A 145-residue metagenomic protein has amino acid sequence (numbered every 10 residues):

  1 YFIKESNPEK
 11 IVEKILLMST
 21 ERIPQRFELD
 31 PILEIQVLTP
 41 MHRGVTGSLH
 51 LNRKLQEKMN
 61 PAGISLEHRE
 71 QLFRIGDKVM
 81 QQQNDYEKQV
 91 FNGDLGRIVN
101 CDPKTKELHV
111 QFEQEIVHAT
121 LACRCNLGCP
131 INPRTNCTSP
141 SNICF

Functional and structural regions predicted by a protein language model:
Y1-V79, D85-E87: Conserved helicase motor core of P-loop NTPases
N52-F145: Conserved nucleotide-binding/hydrolysis modules and their immediate coupling elements across P-loop/ASCE NTPase motors
